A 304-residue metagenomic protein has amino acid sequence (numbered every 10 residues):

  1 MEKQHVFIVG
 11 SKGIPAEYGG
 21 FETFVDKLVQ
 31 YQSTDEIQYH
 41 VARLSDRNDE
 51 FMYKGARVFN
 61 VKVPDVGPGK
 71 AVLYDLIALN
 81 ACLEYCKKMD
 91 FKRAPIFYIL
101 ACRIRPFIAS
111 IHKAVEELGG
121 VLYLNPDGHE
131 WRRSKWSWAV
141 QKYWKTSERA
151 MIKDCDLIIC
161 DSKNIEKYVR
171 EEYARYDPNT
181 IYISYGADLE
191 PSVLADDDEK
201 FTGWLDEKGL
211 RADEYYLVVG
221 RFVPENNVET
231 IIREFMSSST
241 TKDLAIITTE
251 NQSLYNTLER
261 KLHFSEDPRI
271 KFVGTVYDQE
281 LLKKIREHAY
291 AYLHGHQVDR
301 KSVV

Functional and structural regions predicted by a protein language model:
K3, V9-E17, Y31-G69, N164-E166 (+2 more regions): N-terminal strand-loop element at the rim of the active site of nucleotide-sugar-dependent glycosyltransferases
F7-V9, L205-N226, I232-S239, A245: Conserved donor-binding/catalytic core segment of Leloir-type glycosyltransferases
R43-R47, A187, V219, K242-E259 (+1 more regions): Glycosyltransferase donor-sugar binding loop
V72-E84, A94-P126, R300: An aromatic- and histidine-rich active-site surface loop
V140-I158: Membrane-proximal helix-turn-helix segments that form the acceptor-binding/catalytic region of lipid-linked
I152-T180, A187-S192, F201: A short, active-site helix/loop in glycosyltransferases that binds the activated sugar's phosphate group
V193-G209: A short helix/loop element that forms part of the nucleotide-sugar donor recognition site in Leloir-type
K284-R300: Acidic donor-binding loop of glycosyltransferase active sites
